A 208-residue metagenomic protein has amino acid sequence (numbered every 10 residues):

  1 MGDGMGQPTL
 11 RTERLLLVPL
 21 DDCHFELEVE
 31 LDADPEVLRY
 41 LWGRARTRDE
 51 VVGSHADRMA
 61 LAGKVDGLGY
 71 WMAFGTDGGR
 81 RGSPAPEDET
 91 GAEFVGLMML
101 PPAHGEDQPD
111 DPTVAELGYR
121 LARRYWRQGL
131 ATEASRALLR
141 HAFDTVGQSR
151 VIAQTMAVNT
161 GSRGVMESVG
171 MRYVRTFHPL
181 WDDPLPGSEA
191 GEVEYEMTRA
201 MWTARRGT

Functional and structural regions predicted by a protein language model:
M1-Y40, S54, F74-T208: Acyl-donor (CoA/ACP) binding surface of acyl/acetyltransferases
R44-L68, M72-G82: Active-site rim helix/loop that mediates acceptor-substrate recognition in acyltransferases
